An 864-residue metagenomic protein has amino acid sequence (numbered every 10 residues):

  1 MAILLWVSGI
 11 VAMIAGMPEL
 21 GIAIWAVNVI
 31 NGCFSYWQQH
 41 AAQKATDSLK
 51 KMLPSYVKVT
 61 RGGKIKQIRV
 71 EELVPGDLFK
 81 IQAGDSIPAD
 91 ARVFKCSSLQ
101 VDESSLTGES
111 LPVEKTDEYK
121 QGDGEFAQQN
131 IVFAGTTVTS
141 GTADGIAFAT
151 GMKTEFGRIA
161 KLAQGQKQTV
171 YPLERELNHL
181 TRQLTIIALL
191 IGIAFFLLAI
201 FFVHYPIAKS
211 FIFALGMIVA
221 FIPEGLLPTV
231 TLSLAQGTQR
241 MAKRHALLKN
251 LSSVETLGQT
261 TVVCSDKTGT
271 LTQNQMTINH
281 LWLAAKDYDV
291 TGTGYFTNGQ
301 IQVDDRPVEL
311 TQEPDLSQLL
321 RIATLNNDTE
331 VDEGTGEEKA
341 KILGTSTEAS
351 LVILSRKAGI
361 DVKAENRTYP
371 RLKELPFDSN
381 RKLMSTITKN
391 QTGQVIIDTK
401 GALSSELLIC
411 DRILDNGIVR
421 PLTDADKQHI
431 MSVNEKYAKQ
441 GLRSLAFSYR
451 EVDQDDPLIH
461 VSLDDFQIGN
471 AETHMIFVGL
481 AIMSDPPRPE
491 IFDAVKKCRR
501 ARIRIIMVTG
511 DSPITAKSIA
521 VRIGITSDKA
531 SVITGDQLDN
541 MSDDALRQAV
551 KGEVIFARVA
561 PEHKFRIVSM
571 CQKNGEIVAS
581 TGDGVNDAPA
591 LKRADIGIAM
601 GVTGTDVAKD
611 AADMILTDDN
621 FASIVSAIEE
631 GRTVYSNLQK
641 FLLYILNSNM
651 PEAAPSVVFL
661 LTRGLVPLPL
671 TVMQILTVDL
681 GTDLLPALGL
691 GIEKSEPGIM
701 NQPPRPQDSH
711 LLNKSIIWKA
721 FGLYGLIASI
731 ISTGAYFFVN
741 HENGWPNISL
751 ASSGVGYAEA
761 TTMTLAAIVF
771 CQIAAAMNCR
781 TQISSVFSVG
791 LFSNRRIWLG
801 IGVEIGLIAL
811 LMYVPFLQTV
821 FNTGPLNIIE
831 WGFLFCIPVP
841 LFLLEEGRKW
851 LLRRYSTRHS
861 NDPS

Functional and structural regions predicted by a protein language model:
M1-P704, D708-L712, L726, L765 (+1 more regions): Conserved cytosolic headpiece of P-type ATPases
L660-T671, F738-E759: Helix-coil boundary and interhelical linker segments in multi-pass alpha-helical membrane proteins
T682, E759-A776: Generic alpha-helical transmembrane segments
D708-L726, S753-M763: Membrane-water interface at loop-to-transmembrane-helix junctions
A720-A735, F770: Alpha-helical transmembrane segments of multi-pass integral membrane proteins
T733-N747, Y813-Q818: Membrane-helix interface motif
C779: A C-terminal functional module that forms or caps the active site or interfaces directly with catalytic machinery
